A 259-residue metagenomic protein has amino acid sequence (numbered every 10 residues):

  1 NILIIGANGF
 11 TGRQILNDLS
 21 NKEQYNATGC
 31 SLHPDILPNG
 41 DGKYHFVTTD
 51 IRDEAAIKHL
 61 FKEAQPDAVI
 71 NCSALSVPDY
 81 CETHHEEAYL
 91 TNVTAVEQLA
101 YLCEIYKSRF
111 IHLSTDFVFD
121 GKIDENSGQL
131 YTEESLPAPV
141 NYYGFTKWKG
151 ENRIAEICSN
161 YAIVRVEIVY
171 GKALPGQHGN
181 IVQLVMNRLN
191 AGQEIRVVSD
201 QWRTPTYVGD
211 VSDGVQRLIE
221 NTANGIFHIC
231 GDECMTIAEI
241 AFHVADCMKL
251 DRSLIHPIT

Functional and structural regions predicted by a protein language model:
I2-K22: N-terminal Rossmann NAD(P)H-binding glycine-rich loop of SDR-like oxidoreductase domains
I5, C30, C72-S73, F110-D116 (+2 more regions): SDR active-site strand-loop-helix element
G29-P38, D50-I51, S73-A74: N-terminal Rossmann-fold cofactor-binding loop
T48-T91: NAD(P)H-binding glycine-rich loop region in Rossmannoid oxidoreductase-like domains and their noncatalytic homologs
V69, T83-I111: NAD(P)-cofactor binding segment of oxidoreductase domains
L90, T94-Q98, V118-V164, I168-Y170 (+1 more regions): Catalytic helix-loop patch of NAD(P)-dependent Rossmann-fold dehydrogenases
N152-R203, D210, Q216: NAD(P)-dependent short-chain dehydrogenase/reductase
G214, N221-T259: Mid/C-terminal beta-alpha module of Rossmann-like enzyme folds, strongest in SDR-family dehydrogenases/epimerases
